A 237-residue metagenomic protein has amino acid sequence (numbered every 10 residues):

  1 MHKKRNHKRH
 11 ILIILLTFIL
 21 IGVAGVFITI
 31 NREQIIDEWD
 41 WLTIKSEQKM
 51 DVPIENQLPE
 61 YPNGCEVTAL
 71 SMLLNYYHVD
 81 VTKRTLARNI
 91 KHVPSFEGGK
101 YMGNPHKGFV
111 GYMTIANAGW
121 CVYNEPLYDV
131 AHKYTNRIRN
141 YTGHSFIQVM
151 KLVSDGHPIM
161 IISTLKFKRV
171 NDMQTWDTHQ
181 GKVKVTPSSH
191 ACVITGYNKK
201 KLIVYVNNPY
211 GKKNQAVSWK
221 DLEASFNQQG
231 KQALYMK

Functional and structural regions predicted by a protein language model:
H2-K3, H7-E125, L165, D172-W176 (+1 more regions): Active-site-adjacent structural segments surrounding the nucleophilic cysteine of cysteine proteases and isopeptidases
E60, G64, T68-M72, T85 (+6 more regions): Extracytoplasmic/secreted proteins, especially bacterial periplasmic and envelope-associated proteins
Y61, H157, S188-H190, L202: Envelope-exposed proteins and targeting segments
T68-D80, N89-F96, V130-R137, K151-D155 (+2 more regions): Structured segments of extracytoplasmic/periplasmic soluble domains in secreted or envelope-associated proteins
M102-S188, Y197, Y235-M236: Predominantly the structural core of cysteine protease catalytic domains
M173-G181, V185-T186, V193-K237: Noncatalytic regulatory segments and standalone regulatory/sensor domains
